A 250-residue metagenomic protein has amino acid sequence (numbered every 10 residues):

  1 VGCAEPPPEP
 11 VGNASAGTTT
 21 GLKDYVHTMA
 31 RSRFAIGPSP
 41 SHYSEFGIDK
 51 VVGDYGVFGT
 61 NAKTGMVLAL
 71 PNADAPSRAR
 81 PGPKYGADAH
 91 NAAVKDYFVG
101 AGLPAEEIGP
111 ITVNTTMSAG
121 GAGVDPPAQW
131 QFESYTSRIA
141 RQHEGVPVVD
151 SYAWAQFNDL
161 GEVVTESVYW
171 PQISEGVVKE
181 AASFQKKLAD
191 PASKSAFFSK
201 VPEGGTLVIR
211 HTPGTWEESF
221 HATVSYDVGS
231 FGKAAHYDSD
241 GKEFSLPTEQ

Functional and structural regions predicted by a protein language model:
C3-S134, A140-E144, S167-L188, G232 (+1 more regions): Preferential activation on post-signal-peptide N-terminal prodomains/segments of secreted or lumenal proteins
V57, Y152-Q156, A234: Short, surface-exposed charged micro-motifs
A62, N158-L160: Short acidic-glycine loop/turn motifs at beta-strand connectors
E144-V148, E218: Short glycine/serine/proline-enriched coil/turn segments at secondary-structure junctions
V148-Y152, G161: Extracytoplasmic
A155, E218-S230: Conserved histidines in hydrophobic membrane contexts and catalytic metal-binding motifs
W170-H221: Charged, low-complexity helical/coil segments in non-catalytic cytosolic or luminal regions
H211-P213, Y226-E249: C-terminal, beta-strand-rich globular interaction domains
